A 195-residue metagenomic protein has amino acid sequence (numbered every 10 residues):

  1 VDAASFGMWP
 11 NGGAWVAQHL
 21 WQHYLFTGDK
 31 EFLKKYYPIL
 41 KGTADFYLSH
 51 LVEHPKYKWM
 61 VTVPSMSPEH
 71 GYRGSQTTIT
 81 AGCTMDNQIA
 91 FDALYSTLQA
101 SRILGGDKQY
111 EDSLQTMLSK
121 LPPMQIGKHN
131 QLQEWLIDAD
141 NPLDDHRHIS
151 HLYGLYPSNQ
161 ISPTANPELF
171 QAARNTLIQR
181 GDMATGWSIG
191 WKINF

Functional and structural regions predicted by a protein language model:
V1-F26, K30, K34, P38 (+1 more regions): Active-site core of glycosidic bond-cleaving carbohydrate-active enzymes
G42-A100: Acidic/histidine-rich catalytic neighborhood
